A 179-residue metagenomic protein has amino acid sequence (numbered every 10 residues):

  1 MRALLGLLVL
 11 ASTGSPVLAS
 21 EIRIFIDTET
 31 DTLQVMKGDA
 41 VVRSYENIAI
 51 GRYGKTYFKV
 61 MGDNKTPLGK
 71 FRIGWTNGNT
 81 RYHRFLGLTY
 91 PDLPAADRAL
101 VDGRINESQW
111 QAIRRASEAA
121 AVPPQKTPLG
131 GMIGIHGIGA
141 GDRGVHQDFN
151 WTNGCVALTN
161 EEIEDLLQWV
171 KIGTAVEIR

Functional and structural regions predicted by a protein language model:
M1-R2, K171: N-terminal hydrophobic targeting signals that begin at the initiator methionine
A3-T13: Sec-dependent N-terminal signal peptides
S15-A19: Sec/Tat signal peptide C-region and signal peptidase I cleavage site
S20-I22, E29, E46-W75, A116-A120 (+1 more regions): N-terminal post-signal-peptidase region of extra-cytosolic proteins
R23-I24, H146: Short consensus segments that form the blades of beta-propeller domains, in both extracellular/periplasmic
F25, Q34, R72, G87: Short, conserved beta-strand segments within well-ordered enzyme catalytic domains that often line or immediately flank
D27-I48: N-terminal targeting signals for Sec/Tat export/insertion, comprising classic cleavable signal peptides
K65, W75, N79-R179: Exported/periplasmic cell-wall-interacting domains
